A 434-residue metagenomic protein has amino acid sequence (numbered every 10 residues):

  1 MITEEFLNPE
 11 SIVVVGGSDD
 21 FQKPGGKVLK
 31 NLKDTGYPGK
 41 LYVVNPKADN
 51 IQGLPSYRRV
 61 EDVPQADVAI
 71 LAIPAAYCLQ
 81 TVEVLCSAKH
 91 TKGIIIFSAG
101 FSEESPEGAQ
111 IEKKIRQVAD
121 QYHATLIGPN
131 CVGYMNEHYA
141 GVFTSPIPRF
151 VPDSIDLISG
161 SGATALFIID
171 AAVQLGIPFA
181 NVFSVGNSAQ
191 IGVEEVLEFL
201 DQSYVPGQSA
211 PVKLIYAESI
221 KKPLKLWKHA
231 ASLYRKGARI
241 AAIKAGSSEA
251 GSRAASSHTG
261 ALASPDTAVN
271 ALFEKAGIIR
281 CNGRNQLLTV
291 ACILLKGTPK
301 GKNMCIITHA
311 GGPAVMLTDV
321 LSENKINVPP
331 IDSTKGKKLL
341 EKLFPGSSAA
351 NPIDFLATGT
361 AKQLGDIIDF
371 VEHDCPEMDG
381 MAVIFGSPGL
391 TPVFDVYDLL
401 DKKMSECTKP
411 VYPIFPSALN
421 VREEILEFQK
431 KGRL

Functional and structural regions predicted by a protein language model:
M1-L434: Catalytic-core regions of core metabolic enzymes, especially those transforming organic acids/acyl-group intermediates
